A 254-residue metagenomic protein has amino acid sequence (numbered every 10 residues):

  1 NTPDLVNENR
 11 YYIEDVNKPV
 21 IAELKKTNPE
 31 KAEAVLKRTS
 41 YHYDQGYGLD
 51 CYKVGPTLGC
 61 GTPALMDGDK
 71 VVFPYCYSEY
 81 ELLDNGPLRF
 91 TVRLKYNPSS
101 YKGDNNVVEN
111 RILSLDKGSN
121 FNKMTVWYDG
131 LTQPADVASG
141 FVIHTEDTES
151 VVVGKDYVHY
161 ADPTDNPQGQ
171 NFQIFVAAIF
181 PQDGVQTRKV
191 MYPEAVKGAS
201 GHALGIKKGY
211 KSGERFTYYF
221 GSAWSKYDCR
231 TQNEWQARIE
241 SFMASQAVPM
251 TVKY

Functional and structural regions predicted by a protein language model:
N1-E8, T132-A135, S225-Y227: Primarily extracytoplasmic ectodomains and periplasmic/lumenal surface modules that are beta-strand-rich
N1-V71: Solvent-exposed N-terminal domain segments of exported/luminal and surface proteins
G55-N105: A glycine-rich, hydrophobic loop/mini-helix early in the fold
C76-E79, V108-I112, G201-I206: Short structured motifs
E81-L88, K117, Y128-P134, G209-R215: A short, structured loop/turn motif at beta-sheet edges
V92-V137: Acidic, contiguous internal or C-terminal segments within carbohydrate-active enzymes that form a structured patch used
Q133-V190: Polysaccharide-binding surfaces and accessory modules of carbohydrate-active proteins
F180-Y254: Beta-strand-rich recognition/accessory modules
